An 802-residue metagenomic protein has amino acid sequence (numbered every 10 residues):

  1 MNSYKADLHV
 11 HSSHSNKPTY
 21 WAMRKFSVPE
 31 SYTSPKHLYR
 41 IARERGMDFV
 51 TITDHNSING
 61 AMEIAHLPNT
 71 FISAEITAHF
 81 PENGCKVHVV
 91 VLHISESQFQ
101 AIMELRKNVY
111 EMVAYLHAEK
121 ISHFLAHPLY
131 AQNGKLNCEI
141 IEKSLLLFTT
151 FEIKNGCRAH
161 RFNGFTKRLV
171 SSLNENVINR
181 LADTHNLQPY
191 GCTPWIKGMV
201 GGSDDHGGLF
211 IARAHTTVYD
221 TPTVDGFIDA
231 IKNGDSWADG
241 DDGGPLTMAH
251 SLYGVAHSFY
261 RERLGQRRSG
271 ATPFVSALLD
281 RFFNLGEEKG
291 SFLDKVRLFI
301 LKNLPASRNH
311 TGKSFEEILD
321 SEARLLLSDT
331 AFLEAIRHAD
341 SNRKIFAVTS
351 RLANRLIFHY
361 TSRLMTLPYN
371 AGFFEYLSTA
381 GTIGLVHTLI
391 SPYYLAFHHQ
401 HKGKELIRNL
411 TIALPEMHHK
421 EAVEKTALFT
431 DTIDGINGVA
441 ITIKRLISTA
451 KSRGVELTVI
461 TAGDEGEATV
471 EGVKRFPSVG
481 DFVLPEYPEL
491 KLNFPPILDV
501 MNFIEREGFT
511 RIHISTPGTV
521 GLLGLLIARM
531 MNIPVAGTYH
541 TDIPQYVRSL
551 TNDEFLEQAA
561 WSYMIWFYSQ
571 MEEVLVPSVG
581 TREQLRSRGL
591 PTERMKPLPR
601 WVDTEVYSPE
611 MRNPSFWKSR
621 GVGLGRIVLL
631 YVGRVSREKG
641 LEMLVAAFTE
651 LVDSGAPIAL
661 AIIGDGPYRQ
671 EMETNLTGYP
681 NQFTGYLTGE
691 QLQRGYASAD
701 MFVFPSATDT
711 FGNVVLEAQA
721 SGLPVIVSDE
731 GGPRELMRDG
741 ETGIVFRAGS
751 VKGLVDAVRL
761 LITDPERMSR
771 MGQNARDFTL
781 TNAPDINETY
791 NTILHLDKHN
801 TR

Functional and structural regions predicted by a protein language model:
M1-K86, L209: An N-terminally biased module of ancient metal coordination in phosphate/nucleic-acid-related enzymes
S3-P29, E96-T217, G240-G244: Domain-core and long-helix interface of multi-subunit machines
L428, G623-K639, V645-T649: Conserved donor-binding/catalytic core segment of Leloir-type glycosyltransferases
G463, G580, W601: Carbohydrate-associated surface elements
Q670-E690: Nucleotide-activated donor-binding/catalytic signature segment of Leloir-type glycosyltransferases, i.e., the conserved
A707: Aromatic "clamp/platform" in nucleotide-sugar-dependent glycosyltransferases that forms part of the donor/acceptor
P724-V727: Short hydrophobic beta-strand element within catalytic cores of glycosyltransferases and related nucleotide-activated
G753, L760, R767-T781, E788: A short, well-ordered alpha-helix in the C-terminal region of glycosyltransferases
